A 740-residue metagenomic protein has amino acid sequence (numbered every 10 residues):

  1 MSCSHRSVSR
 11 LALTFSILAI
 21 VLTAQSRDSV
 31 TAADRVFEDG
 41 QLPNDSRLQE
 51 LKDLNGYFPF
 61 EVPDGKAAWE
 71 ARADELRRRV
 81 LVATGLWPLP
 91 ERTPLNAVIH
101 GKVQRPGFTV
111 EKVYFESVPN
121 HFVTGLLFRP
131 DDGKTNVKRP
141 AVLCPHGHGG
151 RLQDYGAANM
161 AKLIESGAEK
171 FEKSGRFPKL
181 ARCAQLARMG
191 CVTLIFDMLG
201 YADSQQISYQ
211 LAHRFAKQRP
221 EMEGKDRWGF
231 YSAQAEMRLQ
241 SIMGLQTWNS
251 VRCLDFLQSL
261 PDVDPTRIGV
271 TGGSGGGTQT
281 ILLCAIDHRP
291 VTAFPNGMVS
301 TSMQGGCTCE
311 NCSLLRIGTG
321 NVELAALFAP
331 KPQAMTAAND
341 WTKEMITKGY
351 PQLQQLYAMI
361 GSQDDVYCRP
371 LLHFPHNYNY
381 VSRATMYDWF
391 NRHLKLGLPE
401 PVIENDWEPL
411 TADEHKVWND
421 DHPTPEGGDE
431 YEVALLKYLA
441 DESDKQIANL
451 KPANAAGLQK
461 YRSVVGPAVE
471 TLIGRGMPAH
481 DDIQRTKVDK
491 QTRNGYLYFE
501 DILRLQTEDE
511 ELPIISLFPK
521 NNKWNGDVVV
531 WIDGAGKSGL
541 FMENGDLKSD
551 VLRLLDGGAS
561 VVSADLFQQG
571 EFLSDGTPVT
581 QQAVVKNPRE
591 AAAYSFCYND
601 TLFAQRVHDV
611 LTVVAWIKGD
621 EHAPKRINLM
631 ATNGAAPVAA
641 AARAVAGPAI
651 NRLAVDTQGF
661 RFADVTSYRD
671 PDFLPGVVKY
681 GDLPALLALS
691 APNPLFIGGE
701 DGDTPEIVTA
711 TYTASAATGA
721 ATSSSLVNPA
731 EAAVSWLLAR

Functional and structural regions predicted by a protein language model:
M1-V8: N-terminal secretory signal peptides that target proteins for export/translocation
A12-T23: Bacterial N-terminal signal peptides
Q25-F122, G133, V137, T336-V529 (+5 more regions): Alpha/beta-hydrolase-fold serine-hydrolase catalytic core, especially in secreted/extracellular enzymes
D74, A184, I281-L282, A326 (+3 more regions): Alpha-helical segments flanking ligand/cofactor-binding loops in enzyme cores
F128, P145-H146, F196, T271-G273 (+13 more regions): Generic beta-strand/beta-sheet core signal
V137-V251, Q258, V299-C309, W524-D620 (+1 more regions): Cap/lid segment of the alpha/beta-hydrolase catalytic domain
E169, L245, R252-I317, V613-L686: Primarily recognizes the serine-hydrolase "nucleophile elbow" in alpha/beta-hydrolase and SGNH/GDSL folds
Q185, I195-Y201, S241-Q258, V263-A285 (+4 more regions): Extended catalytic-interface subdomain
